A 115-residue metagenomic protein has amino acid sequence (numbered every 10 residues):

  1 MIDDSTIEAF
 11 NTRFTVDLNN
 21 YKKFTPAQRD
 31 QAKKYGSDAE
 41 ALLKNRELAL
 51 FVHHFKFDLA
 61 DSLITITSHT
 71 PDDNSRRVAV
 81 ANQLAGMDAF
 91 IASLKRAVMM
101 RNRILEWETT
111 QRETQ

Functional and structural regions predicted by a protein language model:
I2-Q115: Intrinsic-disorder/low-complexity detector
